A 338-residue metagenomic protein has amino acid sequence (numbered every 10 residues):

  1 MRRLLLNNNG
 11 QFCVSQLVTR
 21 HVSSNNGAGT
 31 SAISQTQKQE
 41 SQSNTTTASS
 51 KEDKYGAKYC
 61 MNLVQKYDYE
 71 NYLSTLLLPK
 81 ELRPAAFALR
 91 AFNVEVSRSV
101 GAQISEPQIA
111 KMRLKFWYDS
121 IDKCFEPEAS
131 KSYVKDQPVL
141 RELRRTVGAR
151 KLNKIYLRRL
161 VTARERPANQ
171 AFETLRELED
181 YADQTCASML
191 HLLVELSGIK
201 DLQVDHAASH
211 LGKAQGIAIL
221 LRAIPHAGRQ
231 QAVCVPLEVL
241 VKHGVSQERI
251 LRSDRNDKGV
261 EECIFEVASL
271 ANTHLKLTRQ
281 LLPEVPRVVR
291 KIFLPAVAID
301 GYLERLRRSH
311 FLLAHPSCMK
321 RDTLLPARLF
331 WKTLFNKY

Functional and structural regions predicted by a protein language model:
R2-L6, L17-R144, L157-R164, A182-S188 (+2 more regions): Catalytic cores of Mg2+-dependent Asp-rich isoprenoid enzymes
G148-L192, L196: Hydrophobic alpha-helical segments and helix pairs
S197, L202: Acidic (Asp/Glu) carboxylate-rich active-site/surface patches
L220: Short, contiguous alpha-helical
